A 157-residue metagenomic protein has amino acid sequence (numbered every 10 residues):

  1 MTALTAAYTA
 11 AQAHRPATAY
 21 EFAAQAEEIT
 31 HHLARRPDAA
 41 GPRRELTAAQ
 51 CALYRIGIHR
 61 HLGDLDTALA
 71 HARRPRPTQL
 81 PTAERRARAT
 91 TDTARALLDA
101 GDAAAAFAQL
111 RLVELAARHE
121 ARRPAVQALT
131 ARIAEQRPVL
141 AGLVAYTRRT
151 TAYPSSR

Functional and structural regions predicted by a protein language model:
M1-R157: Conserved binding/catalytic microenvironments
